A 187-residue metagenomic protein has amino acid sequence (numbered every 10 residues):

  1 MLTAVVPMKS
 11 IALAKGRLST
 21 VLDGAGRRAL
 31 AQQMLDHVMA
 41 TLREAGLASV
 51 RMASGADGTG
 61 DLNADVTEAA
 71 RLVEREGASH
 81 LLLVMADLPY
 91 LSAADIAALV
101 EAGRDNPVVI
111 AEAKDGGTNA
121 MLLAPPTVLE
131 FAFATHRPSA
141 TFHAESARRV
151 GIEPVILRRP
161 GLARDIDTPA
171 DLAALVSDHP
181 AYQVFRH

Functional and structural regions predicted by a protein language model:
M1-L18: N-terminal nucleotide-binding beta1-loop-alpha1 segment
L18-G26: Short glycine-enriched, charge-decorated loop/helix-capping segments at active-site entrances that position
A31-A48: A short, N-terminal amphipathic alpha-helix
A53-L82: Short phosphate-binding loop-to-helix
M85-P89: The conserved acidic donor/metal-binding loop of glycosyltransferases
L91-G116: Conserved donor-nucleotide/metal-binding helix-loop-beta segment in metal-dependent transferases, i.e., the alpha-helix
L122-R149: Short, glycine-/small-residue-rich phosphate/pyrophosphate-handling segment
E145-H187: Conserved alpha/beta core of the MobA/IspD/sugar-nucleotide pyrophosphorylase nucleotidyltransferase superfamily
